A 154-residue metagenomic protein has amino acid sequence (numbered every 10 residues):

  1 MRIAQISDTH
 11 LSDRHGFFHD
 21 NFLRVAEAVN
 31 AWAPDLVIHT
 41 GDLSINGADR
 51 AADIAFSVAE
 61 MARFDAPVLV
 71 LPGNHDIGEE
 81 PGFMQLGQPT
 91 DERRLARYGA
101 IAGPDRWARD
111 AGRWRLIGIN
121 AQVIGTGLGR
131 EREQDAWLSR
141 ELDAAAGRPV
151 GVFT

Functional and structural regions predicted by a protein language model:
M1-A55, E60: N-terminal active-site segment of His-dependent metallophosphoesterases
M1-R2, L36, R115, R148-V150: Charged active-site motifs of nucleotide-sugar-dependent glycosyltransferases
Q5-S7, V37-D42, V68-N74, I119-N120 (+1 more regions): Active-site neighborhood of phospho(di)ester-bond hydrolases with catalytic His/Asp-centered motifs
D49-P149: Extended active-site neighborhood of metal-dependent phosphoesterases/phosphodiesterases
